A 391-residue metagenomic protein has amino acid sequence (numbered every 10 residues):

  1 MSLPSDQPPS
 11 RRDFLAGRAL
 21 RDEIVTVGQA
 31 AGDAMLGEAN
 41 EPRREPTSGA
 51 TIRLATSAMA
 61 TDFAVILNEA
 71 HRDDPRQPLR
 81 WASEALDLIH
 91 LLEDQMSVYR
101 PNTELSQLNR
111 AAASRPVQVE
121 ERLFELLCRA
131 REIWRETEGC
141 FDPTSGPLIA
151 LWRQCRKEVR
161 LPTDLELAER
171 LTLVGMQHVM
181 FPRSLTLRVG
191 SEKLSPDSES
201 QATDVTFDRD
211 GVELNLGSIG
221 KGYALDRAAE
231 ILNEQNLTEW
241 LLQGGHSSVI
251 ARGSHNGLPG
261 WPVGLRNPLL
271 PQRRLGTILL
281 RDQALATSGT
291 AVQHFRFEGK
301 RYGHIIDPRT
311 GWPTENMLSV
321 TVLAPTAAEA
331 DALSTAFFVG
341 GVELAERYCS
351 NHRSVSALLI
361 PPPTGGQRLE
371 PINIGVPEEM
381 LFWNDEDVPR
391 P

Functional and structural regions predicted by a protein language model:
M1-P391: Mature catalytic core of soluble alpha/beta enzymes
